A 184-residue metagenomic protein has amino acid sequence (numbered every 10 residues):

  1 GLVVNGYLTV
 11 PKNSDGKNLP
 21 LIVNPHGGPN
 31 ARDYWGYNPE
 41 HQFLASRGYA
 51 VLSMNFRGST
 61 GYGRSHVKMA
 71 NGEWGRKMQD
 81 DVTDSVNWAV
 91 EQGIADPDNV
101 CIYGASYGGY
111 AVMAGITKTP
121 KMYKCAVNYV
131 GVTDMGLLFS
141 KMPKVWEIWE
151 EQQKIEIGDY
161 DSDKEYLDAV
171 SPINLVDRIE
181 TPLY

Functional and structural regions predicted by a protein language model:
L2-K12: A short loop-to-beta-strand scaffold at the N-terminal edge of the catalytic core in hydrolase folds
V10, G16-G28: Short beta-strand element of the alpha/beta-hydrolase
L19, Y49, M122-K124: Short beta-strand segments enriched for Tyr within beta-sheet-rich domains, predominantly fibronectin type III
G27-A31, V51: Serine-hydrolase catalytic-loop signature spanning alpha/beta hydrolases and amidase-signature enzymes
R32-D33, G136: Glycine/Thr-rich phosphate-binding loops of Rossmann-like dinucleotide-binding domains
W35-N55: Short amphipathic alpha-helix adjacent to the substrate-entry channel of hydrolases
M54-Y184: Active-site-proximal cap/loop segments of hydrolase catalytic domains
